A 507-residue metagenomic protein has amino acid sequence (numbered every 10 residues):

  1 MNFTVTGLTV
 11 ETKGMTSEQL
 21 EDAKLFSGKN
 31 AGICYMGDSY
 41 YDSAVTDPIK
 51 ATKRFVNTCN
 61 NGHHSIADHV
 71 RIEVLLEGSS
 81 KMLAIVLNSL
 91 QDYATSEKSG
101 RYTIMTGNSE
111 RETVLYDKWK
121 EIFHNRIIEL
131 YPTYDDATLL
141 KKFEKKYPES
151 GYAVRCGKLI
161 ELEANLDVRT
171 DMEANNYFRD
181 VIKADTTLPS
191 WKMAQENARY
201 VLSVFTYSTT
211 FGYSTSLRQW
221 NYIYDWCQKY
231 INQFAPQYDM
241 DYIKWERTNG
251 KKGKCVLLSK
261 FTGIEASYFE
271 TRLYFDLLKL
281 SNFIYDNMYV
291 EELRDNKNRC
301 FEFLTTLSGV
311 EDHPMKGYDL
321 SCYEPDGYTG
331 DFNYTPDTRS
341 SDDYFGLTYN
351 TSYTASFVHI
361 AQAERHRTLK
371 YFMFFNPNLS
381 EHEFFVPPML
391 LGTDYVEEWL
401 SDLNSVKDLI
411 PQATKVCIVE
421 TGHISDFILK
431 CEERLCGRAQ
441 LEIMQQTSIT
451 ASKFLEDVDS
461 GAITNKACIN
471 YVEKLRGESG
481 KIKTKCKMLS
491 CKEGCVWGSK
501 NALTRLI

Functional and structural regions predicted by a protein language model:
M1-I507: A conserved ligand/cofactor-binding region detector
